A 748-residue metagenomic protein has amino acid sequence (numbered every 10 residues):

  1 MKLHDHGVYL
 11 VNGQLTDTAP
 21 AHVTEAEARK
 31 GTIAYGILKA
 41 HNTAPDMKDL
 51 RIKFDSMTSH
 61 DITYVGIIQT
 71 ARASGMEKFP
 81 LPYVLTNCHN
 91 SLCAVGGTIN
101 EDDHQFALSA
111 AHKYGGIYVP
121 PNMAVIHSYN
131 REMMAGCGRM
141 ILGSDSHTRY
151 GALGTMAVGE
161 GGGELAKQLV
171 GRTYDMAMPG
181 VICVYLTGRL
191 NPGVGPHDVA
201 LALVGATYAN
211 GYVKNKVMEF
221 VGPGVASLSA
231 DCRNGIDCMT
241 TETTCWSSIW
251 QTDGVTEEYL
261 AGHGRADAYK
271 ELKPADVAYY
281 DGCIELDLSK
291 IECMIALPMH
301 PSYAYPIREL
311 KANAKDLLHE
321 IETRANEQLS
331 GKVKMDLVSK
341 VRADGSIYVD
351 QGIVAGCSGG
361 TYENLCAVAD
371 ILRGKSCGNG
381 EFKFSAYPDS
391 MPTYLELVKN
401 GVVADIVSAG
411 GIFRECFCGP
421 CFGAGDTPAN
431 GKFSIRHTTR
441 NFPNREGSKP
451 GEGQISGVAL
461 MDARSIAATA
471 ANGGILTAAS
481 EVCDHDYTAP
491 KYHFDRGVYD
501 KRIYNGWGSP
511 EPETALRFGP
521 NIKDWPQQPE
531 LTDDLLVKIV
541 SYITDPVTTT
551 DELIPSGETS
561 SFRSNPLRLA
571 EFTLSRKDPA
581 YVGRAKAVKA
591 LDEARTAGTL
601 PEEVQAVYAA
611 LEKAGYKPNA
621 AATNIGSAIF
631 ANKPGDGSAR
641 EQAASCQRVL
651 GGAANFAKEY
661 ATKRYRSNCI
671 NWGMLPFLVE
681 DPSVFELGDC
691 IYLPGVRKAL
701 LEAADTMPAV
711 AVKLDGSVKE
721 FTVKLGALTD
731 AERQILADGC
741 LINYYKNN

Functional and structural regions predicted by a protein language model:
M1-N748: Fe-S-dependent hydro-lyases/dehydratases of central metabolism
